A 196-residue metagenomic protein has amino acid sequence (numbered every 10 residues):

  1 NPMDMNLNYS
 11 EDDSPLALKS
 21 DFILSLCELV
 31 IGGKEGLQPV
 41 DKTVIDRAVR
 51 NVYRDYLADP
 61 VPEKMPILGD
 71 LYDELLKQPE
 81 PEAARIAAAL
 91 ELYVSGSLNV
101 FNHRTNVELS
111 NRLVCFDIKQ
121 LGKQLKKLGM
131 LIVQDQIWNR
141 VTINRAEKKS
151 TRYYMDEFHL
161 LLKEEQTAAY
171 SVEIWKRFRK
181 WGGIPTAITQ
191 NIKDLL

Functional and structural regions predicted by a protein language model:
P2-G183, A187: P-loop NTPase motor domains
N191-I192: The feature captures the ABC ATPase H-loop/switch
L195-L196: Short, glycine/polar-rich helix-capping loops at beta-to-alpha or helix-loop-helix junctions that flank or form
